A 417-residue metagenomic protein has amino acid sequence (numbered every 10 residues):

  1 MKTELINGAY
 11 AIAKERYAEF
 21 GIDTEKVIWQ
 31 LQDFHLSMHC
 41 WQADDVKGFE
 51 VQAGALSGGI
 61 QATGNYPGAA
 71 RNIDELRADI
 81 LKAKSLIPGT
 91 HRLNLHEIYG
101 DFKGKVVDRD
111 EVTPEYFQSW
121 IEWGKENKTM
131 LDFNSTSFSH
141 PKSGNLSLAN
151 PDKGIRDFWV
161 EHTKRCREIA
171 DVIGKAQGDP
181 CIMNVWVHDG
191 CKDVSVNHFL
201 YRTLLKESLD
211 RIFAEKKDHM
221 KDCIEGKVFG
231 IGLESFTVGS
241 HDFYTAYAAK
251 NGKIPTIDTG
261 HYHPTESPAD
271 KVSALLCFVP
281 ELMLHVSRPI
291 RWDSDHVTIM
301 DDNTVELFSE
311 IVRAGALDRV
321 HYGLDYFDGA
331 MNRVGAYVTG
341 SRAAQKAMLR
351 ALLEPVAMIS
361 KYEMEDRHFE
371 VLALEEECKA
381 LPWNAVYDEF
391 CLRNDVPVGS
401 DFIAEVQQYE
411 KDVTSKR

Functional and structural regions predicted by a protein language model:
M1-P151, F158, R167-I169, D179-C181 (+6 more regions): Alpha/beta catalytic barrel-like cores
G124, T163-C166, A170, G174 (+1 more regions): Hydrophobic pocket-lining residues that define ligand/cofactor binding sites across diverse proteins
T129, K175, K253: Short glycine/serine/threonine/alanine-rich loop segments
E168-V196: Active-site groove signature of glycoside hydrolases
H188-G190, K227, Y326: Short linear capping/connector segments at secondary-structure termini
K192-N303: Acidic/histidine-rich catalytic cores of soluble enzymes
